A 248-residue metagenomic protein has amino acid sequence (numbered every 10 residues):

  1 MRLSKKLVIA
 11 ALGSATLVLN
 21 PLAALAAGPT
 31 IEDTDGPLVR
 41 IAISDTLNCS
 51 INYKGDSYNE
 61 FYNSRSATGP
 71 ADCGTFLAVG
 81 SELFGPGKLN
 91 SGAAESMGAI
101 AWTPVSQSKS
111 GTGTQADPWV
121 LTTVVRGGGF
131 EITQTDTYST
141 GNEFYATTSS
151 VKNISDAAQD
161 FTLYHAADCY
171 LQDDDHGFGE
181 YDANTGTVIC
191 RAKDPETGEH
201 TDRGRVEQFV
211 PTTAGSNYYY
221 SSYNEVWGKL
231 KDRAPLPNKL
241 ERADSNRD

Functional and structural regions predicted by a protein language model:
M1-A11: Bacterial N-terminal signal peptides that target proteins for export
K6-L7, P21, S91: N-terminal cationic leader/targeting segments used for protein routing and processing
A10-N20: Bacterial N-terminal signal peptides
L25-V125, S139-G141, F161-Y164, D175-F178 (+3 more regions): Beta-strand-rich N-terminal accessory domains
V125-D173: Acidic, contiguous internal or C-terminal segments within carbohydrate-active enzymes that form a structured patch used
V206-D248: Extracellular low-complexity, Gly/Ser/Thr-rich intrinsically disordered linkers and protease-sensitive activation/hinge
